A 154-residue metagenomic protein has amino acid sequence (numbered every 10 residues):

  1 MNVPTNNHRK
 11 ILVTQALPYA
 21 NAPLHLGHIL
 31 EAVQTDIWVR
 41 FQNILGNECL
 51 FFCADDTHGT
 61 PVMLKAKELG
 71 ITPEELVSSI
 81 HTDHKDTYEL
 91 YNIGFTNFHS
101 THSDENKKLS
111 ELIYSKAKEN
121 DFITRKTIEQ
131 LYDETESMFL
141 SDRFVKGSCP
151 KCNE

Functional and structural regions predicted by a protein language model:
N2-E154: N-terminal, positively charged nucleic-acid-binding surface of large information/translation enzymes
